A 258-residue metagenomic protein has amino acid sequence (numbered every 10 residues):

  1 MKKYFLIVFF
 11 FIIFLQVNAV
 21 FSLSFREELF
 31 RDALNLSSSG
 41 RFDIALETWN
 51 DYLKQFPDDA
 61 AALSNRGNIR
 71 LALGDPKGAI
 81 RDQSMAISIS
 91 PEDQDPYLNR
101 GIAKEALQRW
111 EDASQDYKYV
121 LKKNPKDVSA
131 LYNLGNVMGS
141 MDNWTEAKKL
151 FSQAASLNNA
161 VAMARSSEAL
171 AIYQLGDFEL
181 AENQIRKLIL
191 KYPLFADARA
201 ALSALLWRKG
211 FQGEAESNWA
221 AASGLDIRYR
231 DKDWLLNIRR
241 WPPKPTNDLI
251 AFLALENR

Functional and structural regions predicted by a protein language model:
F25-R26, A60-A61, Q94-D95, V128-S129 (+4 more regions): Helix-start (N-cap) detector for alpha-helical repeat units in TPR-like alpha-solenoids, especially tetratricopeptide
R26, S217-R258: Terminal, low-structured helical/coil segments at or just beyond the last alpha-helical repeat
S38-S39, A72-L73, A106-L107, S140-M141 (+2 more regions): Register position in tetratricopeptide repeats
Q55, I89, K123, S156-L157 (+2 more regions): Structural marker of alpha-solenoid helical repeat scaffolds
K187-L190, A196, A200-R230: TPR/TPR-like (Sel1-like) alpha-helical repeat modules
